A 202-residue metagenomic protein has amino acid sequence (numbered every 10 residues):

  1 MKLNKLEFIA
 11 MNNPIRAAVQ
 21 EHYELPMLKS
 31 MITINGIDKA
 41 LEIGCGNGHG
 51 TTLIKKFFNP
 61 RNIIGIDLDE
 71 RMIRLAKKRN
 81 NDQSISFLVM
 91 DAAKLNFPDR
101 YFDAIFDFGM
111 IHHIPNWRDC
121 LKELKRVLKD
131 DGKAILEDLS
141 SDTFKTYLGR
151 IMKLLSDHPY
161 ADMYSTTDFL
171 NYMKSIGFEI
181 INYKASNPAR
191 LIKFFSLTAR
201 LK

Functional and structural regions predicted by a protein language model:
M1-A10: N-terminal, positively charged/glycine-rich alpha-helical extensions of SAM-dependent methyltransferases
N12-E21, I135-F195: C-terminal alpha-helical "lid/dimerization" subdomain adjacent to the S-adenosyl-L-methionine
A18-D38: Conserved alpha-helix/loop element of class I SAM-dependent methyltransferases that forms part of the SAM/SAH-binding
L41, N47-K94: Class I SAM-dependent methyltransferase SAM/SAH-binding core
A93-A104: A short acidic, Gly/Pro-enriched loop at the edge of an enzyme's catalytic core that lines a small-molecule cofactor
A104-P115: A short SAM/SAH-binding and catalytic strip from SAM-dependent methyltransferases
R118-D130: A short glycine-rich, Lys/Arg-flanked "PGG" loop and its adjoining helix->strand segment in the class I
L197-K202: C-terminal lobe and adjacent flexible extensions of AdoMet/dcAdoMet transferase-like proteins
